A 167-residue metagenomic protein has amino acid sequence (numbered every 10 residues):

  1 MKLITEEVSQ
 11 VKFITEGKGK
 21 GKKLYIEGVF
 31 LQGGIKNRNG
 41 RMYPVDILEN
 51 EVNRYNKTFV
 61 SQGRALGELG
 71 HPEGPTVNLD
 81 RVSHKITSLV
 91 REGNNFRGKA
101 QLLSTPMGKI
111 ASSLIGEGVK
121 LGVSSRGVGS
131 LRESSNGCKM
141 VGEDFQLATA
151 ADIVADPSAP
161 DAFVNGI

Functional and structural regions predicted by a protein language model:
M1-Q62: Polar/acidic, low-complexity leader/linker segments enriched in S/T/G and N/D
L3, E7, K12-G28, L66-E68 (+2 more regions): Residue microenvironments linked to proteolytic maturation and disulfide-stabilized extracellular modules
I35, E73-G74, S104-P106: Short, charged/polar surface micro-motifs in flexible loops or helix N-caps
V45, E73-T76, S158: Generic low-complexity segments that are intrinsically disordered, proline-rich and/or Lys/Arg-biased
K57-T76: Amphipathic interaction/junction segments at domain boundaries or subunit interfaces
